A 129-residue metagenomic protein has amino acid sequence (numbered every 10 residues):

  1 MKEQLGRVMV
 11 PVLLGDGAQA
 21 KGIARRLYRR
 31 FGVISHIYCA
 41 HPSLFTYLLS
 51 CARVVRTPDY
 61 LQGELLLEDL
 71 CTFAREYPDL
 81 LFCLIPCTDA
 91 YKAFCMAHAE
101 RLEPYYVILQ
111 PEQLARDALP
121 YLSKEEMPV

Functional and structural regions predicted by a protein language model:
M1-A115, L119, E126: ATP-binding N-terminal substructure of ATP-dependent carboxylate-amine bond-forming enzymes
V129: Conserved ATP-binding module of the ATP-grasp superfamily
